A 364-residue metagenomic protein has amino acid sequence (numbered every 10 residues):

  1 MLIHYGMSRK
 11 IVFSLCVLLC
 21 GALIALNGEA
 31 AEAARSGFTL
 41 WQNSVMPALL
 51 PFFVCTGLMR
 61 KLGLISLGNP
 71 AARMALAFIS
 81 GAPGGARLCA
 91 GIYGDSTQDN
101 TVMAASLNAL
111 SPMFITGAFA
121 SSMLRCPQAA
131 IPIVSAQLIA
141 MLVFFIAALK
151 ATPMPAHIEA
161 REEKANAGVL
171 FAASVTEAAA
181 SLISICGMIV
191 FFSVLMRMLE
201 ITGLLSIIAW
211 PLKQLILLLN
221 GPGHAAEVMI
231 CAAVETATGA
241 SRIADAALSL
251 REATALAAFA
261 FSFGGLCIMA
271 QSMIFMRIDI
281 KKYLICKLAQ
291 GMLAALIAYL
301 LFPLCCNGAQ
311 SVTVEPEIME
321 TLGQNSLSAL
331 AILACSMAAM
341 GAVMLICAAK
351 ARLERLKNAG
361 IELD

Functional and structural regions predicted by a protein language model:
L2-S66: N-terminal signal-anchor module of multipass membrane proteins
S14-N27, A34-S44, V134-I146, K150-Q214 (+1 more regions): Selected transmembrane alpha-helices and immediately adjacent juxtamembrane segments of polytopic inner-membrane
I24-R35, R60-I65, G117-P127, R197-A209 (+4 more regions): Transmembrane helix-loop junctions in multi-pass membrane proteins
G68-L124, V228-A247, T254-R277, L284-L288: Alpha-helical membrane segments and immediately flanking helix-loop junctions that form or couple to the substrate/ion
N69-R87, M154-L170, L215-L219, I361: Juxtamembrane inter-helical linkers in multi-pass membrane proteins
D95-N100, M113-F114, L142, L250-L345: C-terminal transmembrane helix pair
A104-N108, P112-K164, I189, S193 (+6 more regions): Alpha-helical transmembrane segments of multi-pass small-molecule/ion transporters
A179-A258: Transmembrane helical segments that form the transport core of multi-pass membrane transport proteins
